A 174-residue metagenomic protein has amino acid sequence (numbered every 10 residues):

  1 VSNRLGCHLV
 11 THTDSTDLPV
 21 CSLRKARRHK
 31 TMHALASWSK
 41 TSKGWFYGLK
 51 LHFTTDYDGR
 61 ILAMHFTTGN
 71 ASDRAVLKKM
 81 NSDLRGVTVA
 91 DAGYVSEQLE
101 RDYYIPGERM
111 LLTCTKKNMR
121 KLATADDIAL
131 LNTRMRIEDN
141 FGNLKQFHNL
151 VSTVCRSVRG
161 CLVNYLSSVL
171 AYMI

Functional and structural regions predicted by a protein language model:
V1-I174: Short alpha-helical elements
